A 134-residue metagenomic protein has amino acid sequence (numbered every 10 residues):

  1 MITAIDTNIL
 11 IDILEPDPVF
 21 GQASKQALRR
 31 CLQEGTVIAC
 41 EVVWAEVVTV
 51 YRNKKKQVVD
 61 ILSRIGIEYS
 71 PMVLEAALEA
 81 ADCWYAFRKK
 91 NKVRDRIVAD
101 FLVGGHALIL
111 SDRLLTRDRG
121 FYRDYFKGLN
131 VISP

Functional and structural regions predicted by a protein language model:
M1-A39, T49-D60, I132: Short, well-structured N-terminal submotif of metal-dependent ribonuclease cores
I2, R29, G104-P134: Acidic, PIN/NYN-like endoribonuclease modules and their adjacent C-terminal/linker elements
I9, V43, A76, L102-V103 (+1 more regions): Alpha-helix capping/helix-boundary segments
Q33-E34, R64-E68, L110, G128: Structured helix-beta-strand junction loops
E46-V47, E79, D124-Y125: Phosphate- and divalent-cation-binding pockets in alpha/beta enzyme and binding domains that engage nucleotide-derived
K55-E75: Active-site-proximal, substrate-binding regions of enzyme catalytic domains and RNA-binding/basic surfaces
E68-R117: Active-site neighborhoods of divalent-metal-dependent phosphate/nucleic-acid chemistry enzymes
